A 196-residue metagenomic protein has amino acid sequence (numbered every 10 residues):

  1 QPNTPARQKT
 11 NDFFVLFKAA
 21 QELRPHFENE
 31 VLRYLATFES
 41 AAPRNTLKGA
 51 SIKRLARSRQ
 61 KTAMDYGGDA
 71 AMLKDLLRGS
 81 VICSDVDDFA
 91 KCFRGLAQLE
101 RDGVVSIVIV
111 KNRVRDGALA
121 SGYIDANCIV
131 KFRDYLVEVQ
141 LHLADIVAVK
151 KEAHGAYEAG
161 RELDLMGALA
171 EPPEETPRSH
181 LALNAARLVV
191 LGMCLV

Functional and structural regions predicted by a protein language model:
Q1-L73, A90, K151, L163-L195: Charge-rich, low-complexity segments
T62-G192: Long beta-strand-rich cores associated with HINT superfamily self-processing modules
